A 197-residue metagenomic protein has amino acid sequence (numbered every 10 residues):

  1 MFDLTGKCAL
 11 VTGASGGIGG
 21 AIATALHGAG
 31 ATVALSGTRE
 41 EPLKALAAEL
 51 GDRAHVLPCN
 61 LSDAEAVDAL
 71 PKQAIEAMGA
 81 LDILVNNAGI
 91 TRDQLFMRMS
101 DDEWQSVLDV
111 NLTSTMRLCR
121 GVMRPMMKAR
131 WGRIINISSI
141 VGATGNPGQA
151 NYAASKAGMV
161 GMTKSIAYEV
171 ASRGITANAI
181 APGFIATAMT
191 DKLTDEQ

Functional and structural regions predicted by a protein language model:
C8, S15-G17: Conserved glycine-rich cofactor-binding loop
A29-A45: Conserved glycine-rich Rossmann-like NAD(P)H-binding loop of the short-chain dehydrogenase/reductase
C59-L70, D101: The beta1-alpha1 cofactor-binding region of Rossmann-like NAD(H)/NADP(H)-dependent oxidoreductases
L95-F96, E103-L108, T190: Substrate-binding pocket helix/loop in short-chain dehydrogenase/reductase
C119, S155, T163: Active-site helix of classical SDR
R124, Y168-S172: Alpha-helical segment proximal to the catalytic Tyr-Lys
S139: Residue(s) in the substrate-gating loop at a strand-loop-helix junction that position the organic substrate next
